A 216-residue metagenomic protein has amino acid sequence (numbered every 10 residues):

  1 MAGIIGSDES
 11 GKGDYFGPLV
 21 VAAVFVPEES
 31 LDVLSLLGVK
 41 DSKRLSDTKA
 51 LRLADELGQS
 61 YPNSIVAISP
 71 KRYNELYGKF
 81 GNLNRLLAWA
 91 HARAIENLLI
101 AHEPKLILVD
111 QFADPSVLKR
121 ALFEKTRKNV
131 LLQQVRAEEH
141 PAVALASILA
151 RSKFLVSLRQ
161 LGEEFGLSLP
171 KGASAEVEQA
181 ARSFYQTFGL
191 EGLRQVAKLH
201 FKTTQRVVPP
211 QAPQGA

Functional and structural regions predicted by a protein language model:
M1-A216: RNase H-like, Mg2+-dependent phosphodiesterase core, and more generally RNA phosphate-backbone-engaging helix-loop
